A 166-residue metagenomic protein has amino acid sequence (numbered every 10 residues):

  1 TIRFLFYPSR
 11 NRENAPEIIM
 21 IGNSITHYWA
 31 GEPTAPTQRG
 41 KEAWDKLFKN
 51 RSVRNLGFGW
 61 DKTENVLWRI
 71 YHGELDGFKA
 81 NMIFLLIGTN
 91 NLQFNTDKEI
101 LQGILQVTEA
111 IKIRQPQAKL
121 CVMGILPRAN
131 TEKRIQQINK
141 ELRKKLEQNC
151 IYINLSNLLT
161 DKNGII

Functional and structural regions predicted by a protein language model:
T1-K79: Serine-esterase "nucleophile elbow" of acetyl-processing enzymes
N55-F58, G88-I100, I125-T131: Surface-exposed cleft-lining segments at the edges of enzyme active sites
D61-W68, N95-I104: Glycine-rich anion/phosphate-binding loops
E99-V107, I135-N139: Charged helix-capping and loop-helix junction motifs
Q115-K119: A short helix->loop->beta-strand "cap" motif at the edges of active sites that frequently abuts
A129-I166: Catalytic His-Asp segment of secreted/periplasmic serine-dependent ester chemistry enzymes
